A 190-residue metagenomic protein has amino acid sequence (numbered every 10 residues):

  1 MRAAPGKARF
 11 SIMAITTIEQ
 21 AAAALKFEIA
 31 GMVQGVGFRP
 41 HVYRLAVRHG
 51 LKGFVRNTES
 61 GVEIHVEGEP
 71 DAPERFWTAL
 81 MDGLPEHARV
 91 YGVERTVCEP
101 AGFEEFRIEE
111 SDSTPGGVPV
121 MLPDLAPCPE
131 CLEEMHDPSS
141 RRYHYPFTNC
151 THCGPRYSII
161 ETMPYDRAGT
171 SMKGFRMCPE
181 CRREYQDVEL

Functional and structural regions predicted by a protein language model:
K7-L190: Intrinsically disordered, low-complexity, mixed-charge
